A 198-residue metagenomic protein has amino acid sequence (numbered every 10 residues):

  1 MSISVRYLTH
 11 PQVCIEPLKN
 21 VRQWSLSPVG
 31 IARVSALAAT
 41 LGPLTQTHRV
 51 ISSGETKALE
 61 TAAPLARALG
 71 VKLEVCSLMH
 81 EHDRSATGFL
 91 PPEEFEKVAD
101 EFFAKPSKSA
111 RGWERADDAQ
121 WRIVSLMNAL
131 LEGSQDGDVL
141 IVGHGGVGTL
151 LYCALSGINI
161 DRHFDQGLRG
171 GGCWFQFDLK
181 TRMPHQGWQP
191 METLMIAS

Functional and structural regions predicted by a protein language model:
M1-I3, V71-V75, E81-E93, Q135 (+1 more regions): Acidic, low-complexity terminal tails and accessory targeting/binding regions of phosphate-metabolizing enzymes
S2-L73, D117: Active-site-proximal alpha-helix that buttresses catalytic centers in soluble enzyme cores
V5, H48, G137-G145: Generic beta-sheet signal
V13, V147-G148: Short active-site segment of divalent metal-dependent hydrolases/proteases that encodes the spacing between
S25, R67-V124, F164: Phosphate-handling substructures
P43-Q46, L130-D138: Glycine-rich phosphate-binding loop signature in dinucleotide/nucleotide-binding domains
S53-E55, L78, I141-G146: Short, well-ordered beta-to-alpha junction loops that form the rim of enzyme active sites and present histidine/acidic
P64, L150-A154: Active-site signature of alpha/beta-hydrolase-fold catalytic machinery across serine- and Asp/Cys-nucleophile hydrolases
